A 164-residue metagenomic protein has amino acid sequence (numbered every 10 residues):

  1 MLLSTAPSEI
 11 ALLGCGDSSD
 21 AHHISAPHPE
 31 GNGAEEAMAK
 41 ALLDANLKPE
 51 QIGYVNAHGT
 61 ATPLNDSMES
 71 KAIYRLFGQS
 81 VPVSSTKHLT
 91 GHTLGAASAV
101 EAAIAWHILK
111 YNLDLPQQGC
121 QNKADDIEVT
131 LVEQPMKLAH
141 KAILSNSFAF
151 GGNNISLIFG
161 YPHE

Functional and structural regions predicted by a protein language model:
M1-A45, Y54, E164: Condensing-enzyme catalytic core mediating Claisen C-C bond formation in acyl metabolism
M1-P7, A97-E164: Conserved beta-strand-centric core segments of catalytic alpha/beta enzyme folds
L2, L12, I52, A57-H58 (+2 more regions): Conserved small-residue
P7, P29-A37, L47, L64 (+4 more regions): Conserved active-site and cofactor/substrate-binding residues in soluble primary-metabolism enzymes
S8, D66-V83, V132, N153: Acidic-glycine-rich active-site phosphate/pyrophosphate-binding loop
C15-P29, G59-D66, S80-V129: Acyl-CoA/ACP chain-elongation machinery
A37-A45, L76, A105, L109: Stable alpha-helical structural segments in soluble proteins, enriched in small hydrophobic residues
K48-G53, S80: Short acidic capping loops at alpha-helix termini that bridge into adjacent secondary structure
